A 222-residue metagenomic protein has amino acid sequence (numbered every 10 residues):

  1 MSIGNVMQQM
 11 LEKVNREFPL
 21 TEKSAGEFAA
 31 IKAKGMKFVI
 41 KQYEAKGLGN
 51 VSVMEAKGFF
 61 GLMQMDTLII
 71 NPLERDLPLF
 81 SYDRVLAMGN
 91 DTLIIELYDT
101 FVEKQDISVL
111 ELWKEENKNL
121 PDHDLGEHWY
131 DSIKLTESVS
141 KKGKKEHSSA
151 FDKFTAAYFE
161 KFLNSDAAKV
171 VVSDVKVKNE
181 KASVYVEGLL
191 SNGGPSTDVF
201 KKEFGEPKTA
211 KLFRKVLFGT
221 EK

Functional and structural regions predicted by a protein language model:
M1, E180, E221-K222: Polar low-complexity intrinsically disordered regions
M1-R75, L79: Short Lys/Arg-enriched alpha/beta "domain-start" segment
V14, F18, F162, D166-K169 (+1 more regions): Short, flexible helical or helix-coil boundary motifs
S24, E44, G49, M88 (+3 more regions): A generic structural signal for solvent-exposed, polar alpha-helical segments
A29, V170-S173, K215, G219-K222: A sequence-level detector of short, solvent-exposed, charge-rich linear segments
F60-L120: Aromatic- and glycine-enriched beta-alpha-beta binding-site module
I94-T197, K201: Mixed-charge (acidic/basic) macromolecular-recognition segments
S196-K222: A cross-kingdom marker for long, charged
